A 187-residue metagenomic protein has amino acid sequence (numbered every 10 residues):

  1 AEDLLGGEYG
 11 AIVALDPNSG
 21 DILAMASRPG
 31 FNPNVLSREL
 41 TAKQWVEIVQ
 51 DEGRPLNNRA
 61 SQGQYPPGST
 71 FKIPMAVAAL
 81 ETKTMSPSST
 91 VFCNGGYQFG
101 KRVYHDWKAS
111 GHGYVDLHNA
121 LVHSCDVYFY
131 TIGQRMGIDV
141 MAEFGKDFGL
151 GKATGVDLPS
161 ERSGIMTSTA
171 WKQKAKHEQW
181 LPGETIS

Functional and structural regions predicted by a protein language model:
A1-E2, G145: A generic alpha-helix structural signal
E2-G10: Conserved, well-ordered alpha-helix/loop/beta-strand core segments that scaffold catalytic motifs
I12-P17: Short hydrophobic alpha-helical segments used for membrane anchoring or interfacial signaling
N18-S69, P74-S187: Beta-lactam-recognizing serine transpeptidase/beta-lactamase-like catalytic domain environment
